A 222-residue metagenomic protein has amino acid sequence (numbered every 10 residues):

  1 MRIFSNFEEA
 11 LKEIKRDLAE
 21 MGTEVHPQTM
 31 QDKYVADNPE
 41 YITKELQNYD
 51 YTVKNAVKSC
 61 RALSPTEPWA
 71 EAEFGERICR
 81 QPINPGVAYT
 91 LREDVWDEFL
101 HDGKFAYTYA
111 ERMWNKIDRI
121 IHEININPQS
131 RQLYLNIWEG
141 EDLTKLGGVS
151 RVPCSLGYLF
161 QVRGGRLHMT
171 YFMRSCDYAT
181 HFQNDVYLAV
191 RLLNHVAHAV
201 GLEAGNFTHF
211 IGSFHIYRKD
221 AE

Functional and structural regions predicted by a protein language model:
M1-E222: Terminal, non-catalytic protein-protein interaction segments that mediate quaternary/complex assembly
